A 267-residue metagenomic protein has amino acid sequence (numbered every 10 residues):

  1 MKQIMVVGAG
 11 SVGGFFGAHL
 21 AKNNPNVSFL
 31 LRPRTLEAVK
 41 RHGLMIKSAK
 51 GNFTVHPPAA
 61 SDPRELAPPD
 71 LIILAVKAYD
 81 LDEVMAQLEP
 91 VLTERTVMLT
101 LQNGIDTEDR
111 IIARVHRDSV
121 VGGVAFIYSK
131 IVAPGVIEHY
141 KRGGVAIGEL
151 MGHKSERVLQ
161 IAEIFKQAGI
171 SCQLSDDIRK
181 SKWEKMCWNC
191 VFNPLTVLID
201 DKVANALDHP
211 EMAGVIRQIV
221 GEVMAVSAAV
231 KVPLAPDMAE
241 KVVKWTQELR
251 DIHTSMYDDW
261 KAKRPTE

Functional and structural regions predicted by a protein language model:
M1-N52: NAD(P)+-binding Rossmann beta1-loop-alpha1 motif at the extreme N-terminus of oxidoreductases
K2-Q3, D70, G143: Nucleotide donor/acceptor-binding cores
L31, K50, P63, Q102 (+4 more regions): Residues at the C-termini of beta-strands that transition into short coil/loop
A38, P90-V91, R114-S119, P134-K185 (+2 more regions): Internal alpha-helical scaffold of NAD(P)-dependent oxidoreductase catalytic cores
N52-V136: Rossmann-like NAD(P)(H) cofactor-binding subdomain of soluble oxidoreductases
V230-E267: C-terminal active-site/capping subdomain that shapes the small-molecule cofactor and substrate pocket of enzyme
